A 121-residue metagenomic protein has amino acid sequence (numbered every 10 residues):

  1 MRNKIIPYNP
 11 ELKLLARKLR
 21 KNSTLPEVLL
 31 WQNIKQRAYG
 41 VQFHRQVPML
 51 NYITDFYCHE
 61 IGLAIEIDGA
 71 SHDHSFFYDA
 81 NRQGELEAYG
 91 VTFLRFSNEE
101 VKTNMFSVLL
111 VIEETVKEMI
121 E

Functional and structural regions predicted by a protein language model:
M1-Y39, M119-E121: Solvent-exposed, charged helical/coil patches that constitute nucleic-acid or partner-interaction surfaces
L29, V47-K117: Basic, amphipathic alpha-helical patches used to engage nucleic acids or provide basic targeting signals, exemplified
R37-G40, A88-G90: Alpha-helix termination/capping residues and helix-transition junctions
V41-R45: A short linear hydrophobic-aromatic micro-motif
